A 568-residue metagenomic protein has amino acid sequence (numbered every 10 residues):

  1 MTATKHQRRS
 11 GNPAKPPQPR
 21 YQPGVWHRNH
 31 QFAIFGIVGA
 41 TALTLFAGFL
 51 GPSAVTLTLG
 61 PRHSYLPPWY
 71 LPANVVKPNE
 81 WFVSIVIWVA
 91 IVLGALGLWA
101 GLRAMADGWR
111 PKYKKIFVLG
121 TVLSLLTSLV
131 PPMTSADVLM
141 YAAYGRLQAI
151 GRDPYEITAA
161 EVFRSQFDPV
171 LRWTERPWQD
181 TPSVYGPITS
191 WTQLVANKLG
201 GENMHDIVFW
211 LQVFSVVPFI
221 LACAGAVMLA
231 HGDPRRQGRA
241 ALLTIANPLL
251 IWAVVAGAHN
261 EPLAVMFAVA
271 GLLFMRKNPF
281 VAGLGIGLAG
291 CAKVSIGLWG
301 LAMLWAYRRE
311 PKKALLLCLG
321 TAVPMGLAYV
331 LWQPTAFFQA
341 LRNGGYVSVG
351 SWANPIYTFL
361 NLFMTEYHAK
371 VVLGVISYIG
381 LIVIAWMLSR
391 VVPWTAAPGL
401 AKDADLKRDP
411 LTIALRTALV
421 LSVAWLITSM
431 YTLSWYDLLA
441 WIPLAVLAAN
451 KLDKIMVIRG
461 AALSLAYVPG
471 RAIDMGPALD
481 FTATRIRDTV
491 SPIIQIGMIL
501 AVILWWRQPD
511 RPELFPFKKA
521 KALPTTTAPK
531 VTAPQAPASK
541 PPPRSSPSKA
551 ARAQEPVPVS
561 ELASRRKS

Functional and structural regions predicted by a protein language model:
T2-K5, N12-Q22, R28-A90, M325-L400 (+2 more regions): Transmembrane helical bundles and short interhelical boundary loops of multi-pass, membrane-embedded
L93-R103, F209-R236, I382-R390: Transmembrane-helix motifs of polytopic, lipid-linked glycan transferases
W109-Q212: Intramembrane catalytic core of multi-pass membrane enzymes that act on lipidic substrates
G120, V216-V217, L229, Q237-M275 (+2 more regions): Membrane-embedded helix bundles of polyisoprenyl
T189, Q193-G200, L211-G225, A264-F267 (+1 more regions): Transmembrane alpha-helices of multi-pass, membrane-embedded glycan-processing enzymes that use lipid-linked
G225, L263-P279, W386-S389, S422: Specific aromatic-rich, kink-prone transmembrane helix
V269-A292, L316-L317, T417-V420: Short hydrophobic alpha-helices at membrane interfaces in multi-pass membrane enzymes
L298-A322: Perimembrane helix-loop-helix junctions
